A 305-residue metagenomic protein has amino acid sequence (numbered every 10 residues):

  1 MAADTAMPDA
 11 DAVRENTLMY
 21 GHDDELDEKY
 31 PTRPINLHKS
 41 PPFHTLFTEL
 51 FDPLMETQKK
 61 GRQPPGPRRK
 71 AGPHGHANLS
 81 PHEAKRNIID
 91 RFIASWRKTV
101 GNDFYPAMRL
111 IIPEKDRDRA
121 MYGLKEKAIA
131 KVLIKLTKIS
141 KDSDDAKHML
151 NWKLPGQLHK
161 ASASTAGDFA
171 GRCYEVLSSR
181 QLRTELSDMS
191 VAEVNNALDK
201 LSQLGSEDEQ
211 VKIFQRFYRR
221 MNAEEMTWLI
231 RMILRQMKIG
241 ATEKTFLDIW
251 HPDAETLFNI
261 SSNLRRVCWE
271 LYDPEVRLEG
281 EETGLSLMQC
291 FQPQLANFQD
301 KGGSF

Functional and structural regions predicted by a protein language model:
M1-F305: N-terminal nucleic-acid-engaging modules of covalent nucleotidyltransferase systems
